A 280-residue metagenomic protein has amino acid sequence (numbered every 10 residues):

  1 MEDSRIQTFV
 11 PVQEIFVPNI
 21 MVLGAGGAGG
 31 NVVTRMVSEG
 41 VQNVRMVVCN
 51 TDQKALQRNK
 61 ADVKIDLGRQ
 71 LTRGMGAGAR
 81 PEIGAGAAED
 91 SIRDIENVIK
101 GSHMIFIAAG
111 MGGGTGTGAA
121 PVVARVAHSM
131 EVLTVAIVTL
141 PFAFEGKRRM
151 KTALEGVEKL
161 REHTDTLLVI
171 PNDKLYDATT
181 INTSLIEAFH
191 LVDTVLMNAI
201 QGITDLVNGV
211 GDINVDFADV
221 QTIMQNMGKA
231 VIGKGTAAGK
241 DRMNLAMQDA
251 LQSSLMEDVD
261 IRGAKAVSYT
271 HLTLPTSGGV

Functional and structural regions predicted by a protein language model:
M1-L272, S277: Tubulin/FtsZ superfamily GTPase core signature
